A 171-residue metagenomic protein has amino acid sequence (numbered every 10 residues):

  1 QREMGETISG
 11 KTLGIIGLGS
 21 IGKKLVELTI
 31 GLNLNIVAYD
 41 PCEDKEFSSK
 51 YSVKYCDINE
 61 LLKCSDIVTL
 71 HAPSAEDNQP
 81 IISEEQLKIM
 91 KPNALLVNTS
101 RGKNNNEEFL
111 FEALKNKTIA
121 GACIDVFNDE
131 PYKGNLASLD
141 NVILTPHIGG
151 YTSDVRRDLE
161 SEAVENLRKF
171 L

Functional and structural regions predicted by a protein language model:
Q1-T12, E27: Phosphate-binding beta-alpha-beta segment of Rossmann-like dinucleotide-binding domains, i.e., the NAD(P)
R2-M4, D129-L171: C-terminal helix-to-coil terminal segments
L18-G19: Glycine-rich Rossmann-fold phosphate-binding loop(s) that bind the pyrophosphate of adenine dinucleotide cofactors
G22-K23: N-terminal Rossmann-fold NAD(P) dinucleotide-binding loop
V26, I30, L114-K115: Gly/Ala-rich phosphate-binding loop of Rossmann-like dinucleotide-binding domains, activating on the conserved
L34-N35: Residues at the starts of beta-strands that form the adenosine-phosphate
C42-N135: Rossmann-like adenosine-cofactor binding region
